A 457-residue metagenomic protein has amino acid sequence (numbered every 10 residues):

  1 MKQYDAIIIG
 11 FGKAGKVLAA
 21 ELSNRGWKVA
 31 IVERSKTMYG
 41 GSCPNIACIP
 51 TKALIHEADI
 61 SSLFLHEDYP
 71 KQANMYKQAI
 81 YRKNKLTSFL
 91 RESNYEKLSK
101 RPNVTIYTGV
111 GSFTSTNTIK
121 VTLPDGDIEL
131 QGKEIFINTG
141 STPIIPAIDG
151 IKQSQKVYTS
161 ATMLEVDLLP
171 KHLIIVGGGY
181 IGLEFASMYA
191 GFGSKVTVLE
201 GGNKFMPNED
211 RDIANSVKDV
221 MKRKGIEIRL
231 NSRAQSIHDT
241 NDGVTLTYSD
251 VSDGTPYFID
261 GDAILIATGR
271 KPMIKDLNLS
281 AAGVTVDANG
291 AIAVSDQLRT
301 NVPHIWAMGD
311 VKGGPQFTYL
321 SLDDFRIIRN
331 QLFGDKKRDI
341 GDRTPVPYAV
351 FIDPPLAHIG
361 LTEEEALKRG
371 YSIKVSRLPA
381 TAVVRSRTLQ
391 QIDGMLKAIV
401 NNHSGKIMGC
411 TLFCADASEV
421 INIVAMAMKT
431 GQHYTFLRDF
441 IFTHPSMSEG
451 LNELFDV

Functional and structural regions predicted by a protein language model:
M1-G12, L169-G179: Beta1/beta-strand and adjacent pyrophosphate-binding region of the FAD-binding site in flavoprotein oxidoreductases
K2-Y4, E21-W27, E33-L169, T197 (+7 more regions): Glycine-rich flavin
I7-I9, G111, L130-G140, I175-V176 (+4 more regions): Short hydrophobic core segments
I9-T37, S42, I49, A53-I60 (+2 more regions): Flexible, glycine-rich terminal cap/loop adjacent to redox cofactors in electron-transfer oxidoreductases
G15, G179-G182, S321: Catalytic nucleophile loop
C48, I137-K195, L199, E227-I228 (+2 more regions): Glycine-rich dinucleotide-binding loop and its adjacent helix/turn
Q153-L169, F258-D335: FAD-site-proximal beta/loop scaffold in flavoenzymes
E209-S216, M308-E365, D439, H444-V457: A conserved FAD-binding loop/helix module that cradles the flavin
